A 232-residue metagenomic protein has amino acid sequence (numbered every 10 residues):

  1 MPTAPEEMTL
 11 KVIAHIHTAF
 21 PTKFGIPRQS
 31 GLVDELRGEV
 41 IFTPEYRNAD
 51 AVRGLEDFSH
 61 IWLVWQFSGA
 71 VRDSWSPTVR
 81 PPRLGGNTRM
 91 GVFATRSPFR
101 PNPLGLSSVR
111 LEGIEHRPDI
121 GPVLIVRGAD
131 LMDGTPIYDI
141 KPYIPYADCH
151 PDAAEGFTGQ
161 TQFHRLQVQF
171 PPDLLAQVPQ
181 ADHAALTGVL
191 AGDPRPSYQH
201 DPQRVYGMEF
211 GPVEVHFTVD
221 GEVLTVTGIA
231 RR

Functional and structural regions predicted by a protein language model:
M1-L104, H116-I125, A129-R232: Mixed-charge, low-complexity intrinsically disordered regions
V109-E112: Conserved positions in beta-strands of structured domains
